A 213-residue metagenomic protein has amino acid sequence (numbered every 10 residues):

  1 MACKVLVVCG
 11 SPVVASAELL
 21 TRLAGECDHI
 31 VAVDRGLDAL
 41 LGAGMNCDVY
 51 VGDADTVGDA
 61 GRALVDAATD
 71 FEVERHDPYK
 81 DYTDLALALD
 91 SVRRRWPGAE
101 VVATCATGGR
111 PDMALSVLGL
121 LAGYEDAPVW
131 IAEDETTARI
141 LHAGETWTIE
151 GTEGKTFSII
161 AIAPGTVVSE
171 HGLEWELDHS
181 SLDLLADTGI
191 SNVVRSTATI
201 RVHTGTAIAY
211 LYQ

Functional and structural regions predicted by a protein language model:
M1-L64: N-terminal beta-strand-loop-alpha-helix module at the start of alpha/beta ligand-binding or catalytic domains
V8, V31-D34, G52, E74-R75 (+2 more regions): General beta-strand structural signal in soluble alpha/beta enzymes
A15-A17, Y82-A88, R110-L115: Short glycine/serine/threonine-rich phosphate/pyrophosphate-binding segments that cradle anionic phosphate groups
L19-E26, M45-D48, L118-A122, T146-W147 (+1 more regions): Short, solvent-exposed amphipathic alpha-helical segments in soluble enzyme and RNA/protein-processing domains
L37-A39, T56-D59, Y82, R110 (+1 more regions): Short gly/pro/ser/thr-enriched loop/turn and capping motifs at secondary-structure boundaries
T69-W96: Short phosphate-binding loop-to-helix
V92, E100-E145: Anionic-ligand-binding alpha/beta catalytic cores of soluble enzymes and soluble regulatory domains that recognize
D134, L141-Q213: Long, charged alpha-helical interface segments
